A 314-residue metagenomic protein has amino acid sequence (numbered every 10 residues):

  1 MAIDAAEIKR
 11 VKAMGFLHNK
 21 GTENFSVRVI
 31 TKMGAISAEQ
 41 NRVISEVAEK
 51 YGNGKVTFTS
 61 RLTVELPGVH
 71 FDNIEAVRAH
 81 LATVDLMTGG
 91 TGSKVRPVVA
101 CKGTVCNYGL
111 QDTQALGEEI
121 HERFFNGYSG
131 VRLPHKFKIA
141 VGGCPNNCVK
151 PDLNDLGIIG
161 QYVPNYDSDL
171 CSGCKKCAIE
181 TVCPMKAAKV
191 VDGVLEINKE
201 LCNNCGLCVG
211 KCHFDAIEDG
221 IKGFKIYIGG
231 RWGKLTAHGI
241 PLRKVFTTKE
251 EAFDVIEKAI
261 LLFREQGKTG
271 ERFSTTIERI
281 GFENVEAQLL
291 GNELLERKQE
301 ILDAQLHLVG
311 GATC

Functional and structural regions predicted by a protein language model:
A2-I3, V27-K176, E200-L201, C314: Small-residue-enriched alpha-helical segments and adjacent helix-cap loops that form tight helix-helix packing
K9-A35, V99-G103, I240-P241: Short glycine-/aliphatic-rich beta-strand segments at the starts of folded cytosolic domains
E49-N53, A82, L86, F125-S129 (+4 more regions): Generic secondary-structure signature for well-ordered alpha-helical cores
N53-S60, T91-S93, G130-K136, E265-R279 (+1 more regions): Flexible, glycine/charged-enriched surface loops at secondary-structure junctions
K138-P145, S274-V285, L306: A glycine-rich phosphate-binding loop feature that marks nucleotide/adenosyl-phosphate handling sites
K176-I197, L207-G223: Iron-sulfur cluster-binding cysteine motifs and their immediate structural context in ferredoxin-like electron-transfer
W232-K268: A hydrophobic, small-residue-rich beta->alpha segment in the mid-to-C-terminal subdomain of diverse proteins
A287-Q288, E296-C314: Long C-terminal interaction/binding lobes of large macromolecular proteins
